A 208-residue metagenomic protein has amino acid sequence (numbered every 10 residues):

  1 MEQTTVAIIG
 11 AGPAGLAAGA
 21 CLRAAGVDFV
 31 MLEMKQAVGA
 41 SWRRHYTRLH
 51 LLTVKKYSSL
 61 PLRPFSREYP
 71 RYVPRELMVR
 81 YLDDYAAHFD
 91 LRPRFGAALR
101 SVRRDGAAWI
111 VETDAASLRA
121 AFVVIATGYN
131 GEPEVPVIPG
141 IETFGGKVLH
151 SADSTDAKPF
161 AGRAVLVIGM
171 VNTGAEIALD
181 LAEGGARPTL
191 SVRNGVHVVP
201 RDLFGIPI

Functional and structural regions predicted by a protein language model:
Q3, A11-P13, A18, A24 (+2 more regions): Rossmann-like dinucleotide-binding core of oxidoreductases
P13-L16, A20, A24-M31, L60 (+2 more regions): Glycine-rich FAD cofactor-binding loop and adjacent beta-loop-alpha segment at the N-terminus of flavoprotein
V27, L91, A186: Short glycine/serine/threonine/alanine-rich loop segments
A40-R80, V192-I208: Glycine-rich active-site loop/strand segments that organize a redox cofactor
Y72-G131: Feature captures the FAD/FMN-dependent oxidoreductase FAD-binding
